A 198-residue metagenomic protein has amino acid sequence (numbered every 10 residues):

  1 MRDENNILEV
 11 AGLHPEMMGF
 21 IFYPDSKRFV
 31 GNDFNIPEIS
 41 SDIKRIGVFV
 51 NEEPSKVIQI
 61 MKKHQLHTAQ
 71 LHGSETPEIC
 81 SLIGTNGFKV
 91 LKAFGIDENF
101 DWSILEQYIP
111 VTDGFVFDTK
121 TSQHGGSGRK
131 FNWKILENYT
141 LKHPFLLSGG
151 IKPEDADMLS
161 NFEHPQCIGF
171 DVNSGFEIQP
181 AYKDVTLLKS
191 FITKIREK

Functional and structural regions predicted by a protein language model:
M1-K198: Conserved N-terminal beta1-alpha1 strand-loop-helix module at the mouth
